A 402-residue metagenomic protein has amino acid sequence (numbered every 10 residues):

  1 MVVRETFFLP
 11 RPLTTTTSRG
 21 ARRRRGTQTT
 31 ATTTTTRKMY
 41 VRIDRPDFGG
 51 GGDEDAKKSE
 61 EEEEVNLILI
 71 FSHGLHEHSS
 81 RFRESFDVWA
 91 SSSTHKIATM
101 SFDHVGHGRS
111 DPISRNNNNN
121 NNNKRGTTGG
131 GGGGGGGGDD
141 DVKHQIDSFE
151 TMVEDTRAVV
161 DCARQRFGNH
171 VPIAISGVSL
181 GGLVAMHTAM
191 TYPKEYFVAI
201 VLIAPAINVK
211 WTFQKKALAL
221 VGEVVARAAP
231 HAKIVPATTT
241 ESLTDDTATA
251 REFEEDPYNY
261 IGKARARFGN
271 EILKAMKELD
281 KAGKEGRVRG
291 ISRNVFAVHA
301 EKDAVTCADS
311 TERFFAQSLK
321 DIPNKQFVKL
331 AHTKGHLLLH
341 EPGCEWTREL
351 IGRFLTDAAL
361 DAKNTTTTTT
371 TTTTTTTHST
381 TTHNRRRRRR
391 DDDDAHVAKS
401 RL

Functional and structural regions predicted by a protein language model:
M1-F48: N-terminal cap/lid segment of alpha/beta-hydrolase-fold proteins
H73-E77: Active-site glycine-rich loops that stabilize anionic/oxyanionic intermediates across multiple enzyme folds
A90-I113: Conserved alpha/beta-hydrolase
H144-R164: Alpha/beta-hydrolase active-site loop
V178-A264: Alpha/beta-hydrolase-fold enzymes
I291, A297-H299, D303: Short beta-strand/loop motif that positions the catalytic acidic residue of the alpha/beta-hydrolase fold
A304-S310: Conserved alpha/beta-hydrolase "acid-adjacent" motif
K329-T366, R385, R390, H396-L402: Catalytic active-site module of serine/aspartate enzymes centered on a nucleophile-bearing elbow/loop
